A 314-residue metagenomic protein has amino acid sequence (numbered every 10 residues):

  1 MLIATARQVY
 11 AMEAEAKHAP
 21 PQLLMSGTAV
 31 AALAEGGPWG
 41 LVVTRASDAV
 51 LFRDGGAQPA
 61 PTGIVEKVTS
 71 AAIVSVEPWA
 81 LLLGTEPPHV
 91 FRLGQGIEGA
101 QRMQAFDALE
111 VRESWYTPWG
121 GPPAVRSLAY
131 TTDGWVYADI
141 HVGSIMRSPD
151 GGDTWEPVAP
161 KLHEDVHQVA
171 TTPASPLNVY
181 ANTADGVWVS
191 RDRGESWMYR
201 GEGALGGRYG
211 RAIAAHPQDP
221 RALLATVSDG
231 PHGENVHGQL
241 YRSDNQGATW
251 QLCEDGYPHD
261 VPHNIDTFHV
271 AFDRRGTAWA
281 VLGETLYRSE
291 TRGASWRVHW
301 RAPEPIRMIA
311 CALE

Functional and structural regions predicted by a protein language model:
M1-E314: Extracellular glycan-interacting surfaces
